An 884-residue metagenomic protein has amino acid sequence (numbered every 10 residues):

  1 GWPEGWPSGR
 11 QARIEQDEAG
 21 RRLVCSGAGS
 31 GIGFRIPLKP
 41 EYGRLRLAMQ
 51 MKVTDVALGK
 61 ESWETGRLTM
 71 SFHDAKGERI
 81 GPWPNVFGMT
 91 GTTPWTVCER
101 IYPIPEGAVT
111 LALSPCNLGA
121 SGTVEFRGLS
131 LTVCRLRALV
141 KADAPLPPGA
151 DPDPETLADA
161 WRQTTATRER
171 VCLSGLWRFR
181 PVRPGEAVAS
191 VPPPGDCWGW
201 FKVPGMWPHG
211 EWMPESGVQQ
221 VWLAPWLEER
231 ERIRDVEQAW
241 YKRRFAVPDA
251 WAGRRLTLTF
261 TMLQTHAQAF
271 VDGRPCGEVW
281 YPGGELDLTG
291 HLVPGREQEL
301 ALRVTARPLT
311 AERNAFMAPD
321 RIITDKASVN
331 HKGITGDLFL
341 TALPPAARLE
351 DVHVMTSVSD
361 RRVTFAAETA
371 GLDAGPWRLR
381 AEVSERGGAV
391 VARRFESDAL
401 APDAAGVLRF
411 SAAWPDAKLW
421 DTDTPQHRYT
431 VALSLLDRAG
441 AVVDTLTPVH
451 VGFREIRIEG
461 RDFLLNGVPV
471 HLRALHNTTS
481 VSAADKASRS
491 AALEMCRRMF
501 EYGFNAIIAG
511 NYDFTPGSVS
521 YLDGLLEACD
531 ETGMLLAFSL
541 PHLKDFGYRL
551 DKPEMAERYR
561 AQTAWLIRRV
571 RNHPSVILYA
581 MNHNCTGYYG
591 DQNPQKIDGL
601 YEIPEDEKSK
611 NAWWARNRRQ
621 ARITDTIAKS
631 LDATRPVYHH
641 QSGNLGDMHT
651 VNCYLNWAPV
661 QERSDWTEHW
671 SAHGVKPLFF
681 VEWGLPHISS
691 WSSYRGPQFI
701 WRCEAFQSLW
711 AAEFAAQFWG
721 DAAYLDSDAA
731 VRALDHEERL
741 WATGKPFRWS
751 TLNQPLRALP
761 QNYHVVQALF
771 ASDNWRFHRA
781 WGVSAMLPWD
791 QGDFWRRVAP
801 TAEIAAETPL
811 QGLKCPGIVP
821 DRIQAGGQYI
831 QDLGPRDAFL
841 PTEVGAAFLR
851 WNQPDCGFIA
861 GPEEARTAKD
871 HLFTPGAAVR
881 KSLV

Functional and structural regions predicted by a protein language model:
G1-L139: Extracellular and organelle-lumenal recognition/adhesion modules and their flexible linkers in secreted
M49, R100, R127-L131, W177 (+5 more regions): Extracellular beta-strand elements of beta-rich domains used for carbohydrate recognition/degradation or cell-matrix
G122-V124, Q163, R178-P184, E231-A347 (+3 more regions): Accessory beta-strand-rich segments of carbohydrate-active enzymes
A138-T259, N314-A327, H331-T335, W795: Extended carbohydrate-recognition surfaces in non-catalytic/accessory domains of CAZymes and lectin-like proteins
R168-A187, L263, N330-G333, I577-Y579 (+3 more regions): Substrate-binding clefts and catalytic carboxylate motifs of secreted carbohydrate-active enzymes
W207-V247, W251-F260, Q264-D272, G277-W280 (+7 more regions): Active-site-adjacent substrate/metal-binding segments within catalytic domains of carbohydrate-active enzymes
A269-V271, R362-A399, L408, A878-V884: Beta-strand-rich binding/interaction modules
E531, A556-H649: Active-site neighborhood of glycoside hydrolase catalytic domains
